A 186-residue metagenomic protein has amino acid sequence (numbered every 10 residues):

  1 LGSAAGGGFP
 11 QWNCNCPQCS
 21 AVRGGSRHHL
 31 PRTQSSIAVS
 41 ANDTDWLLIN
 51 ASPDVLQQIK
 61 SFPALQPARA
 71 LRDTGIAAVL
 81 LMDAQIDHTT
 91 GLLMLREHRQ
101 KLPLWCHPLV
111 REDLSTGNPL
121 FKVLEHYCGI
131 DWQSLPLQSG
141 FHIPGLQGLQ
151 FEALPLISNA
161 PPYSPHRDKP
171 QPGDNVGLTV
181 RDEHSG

Functional and structural regions predicted by a protein language model:
L1-G186: Binuclear metal-dependent hydrolase catalytic cores
